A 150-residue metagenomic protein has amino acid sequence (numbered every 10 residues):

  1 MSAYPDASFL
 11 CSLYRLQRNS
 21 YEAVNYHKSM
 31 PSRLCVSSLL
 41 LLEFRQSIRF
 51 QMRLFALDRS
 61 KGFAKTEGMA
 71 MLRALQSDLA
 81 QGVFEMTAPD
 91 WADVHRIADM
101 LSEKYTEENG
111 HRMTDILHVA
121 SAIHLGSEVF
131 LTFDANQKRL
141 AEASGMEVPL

Functional and structural regions predicted by a protein language model:
M1-F63, E147: Short, well-structured N-terminal submotif of metal-dependent ribonuclease cores
P5-D6, V36, G110-M113, D134 (+1 more regions): Histidine- and aromatic-rich ligand-binding microenvironments
Q17, S38-L42, M69, A88-A92 (+1 more regions): Alpha-helix N-cap/helix-start motif at coil-to-helix transitions, marked by capping-box chemistry
E22, E43, I97, R139-A141: Phosphate- and divalent-cation-binding pockets in alpha/beta enzyme and binding domains that engage nucleotide-derived
L34, V83-T87, V148: Short secondary-structure junctions
L54-F84: Helix-adjacent hinge/juxtasegments
G82-L131, A135, R139: Active-site neighborhoods of divalent-metal-dependent phosphate/nucleic-acid chemistry enzymes
